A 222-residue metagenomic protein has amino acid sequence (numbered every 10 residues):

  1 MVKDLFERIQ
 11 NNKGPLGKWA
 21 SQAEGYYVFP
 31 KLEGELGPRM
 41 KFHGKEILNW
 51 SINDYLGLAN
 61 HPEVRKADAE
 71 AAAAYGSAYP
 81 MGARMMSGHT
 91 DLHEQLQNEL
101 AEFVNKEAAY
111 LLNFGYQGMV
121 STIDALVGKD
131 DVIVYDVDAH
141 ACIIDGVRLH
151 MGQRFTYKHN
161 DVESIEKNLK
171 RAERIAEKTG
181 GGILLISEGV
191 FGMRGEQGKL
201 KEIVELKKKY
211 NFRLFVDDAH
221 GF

Functional and structural regions predicted by a protein language model:
N12-G76, F212: N-terminal "arm"/small-domain region of PLP-dependent enzymes with the aminotransferase-like
G57-L58, M85-H89, A141, V162-E163 (+2 more regions): Short, small-residue-enriched loops and turns at beta-alpha junctions that line or gate enzyme active sites
K66, A73-F114: Conserved N-terminal alpha-helix of the aminotransferase class I/II PLP-enzyme fold
F114, V134-H150: Substrate-binding/gating loop at the entrance of the active-site cleft, primarily in PLP-dependent aminotransferase-like
T122-A141, E166: Conserved PLP-anchoring active-site segment centered on the Schiff-base-forming lysine
K129, L149-M151, Y210: Short, structured coil segments at secondary-structure junctions
F155, H159-V216: Active-site phosphate-binding strand-loop segment of PLP-dependent enzymes
